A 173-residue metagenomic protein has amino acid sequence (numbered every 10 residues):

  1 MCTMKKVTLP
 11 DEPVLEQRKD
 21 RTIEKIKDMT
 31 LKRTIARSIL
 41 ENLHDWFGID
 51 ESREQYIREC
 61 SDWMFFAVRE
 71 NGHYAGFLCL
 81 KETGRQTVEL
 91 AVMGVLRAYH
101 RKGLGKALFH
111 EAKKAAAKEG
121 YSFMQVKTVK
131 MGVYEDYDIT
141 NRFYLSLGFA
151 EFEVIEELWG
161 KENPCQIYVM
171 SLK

Functional and structural regions predicted by a protein language model:
C2-E51: Short amphipathic alpha-helix that is part of the acyltransferase structural core
A67, H73-K81, T87-G94: Conserved beta-strand in the GNAT
E82-A91, H100, E119-S122, P164: A conserved beta-turn-beta hairpin within the catalytic core of GNAT-like acetyltransferases that forms part
M93-R101, V129-G132: A short, internal acetyl-CoA/4′-phosphopantetheine-binding micro-motif in the GNAT/acyltransferase core
R101-K114, K118, R142: Conserved acetyl-CoA-binding loop-helix of GNAT-fold acetyltransferases
A116-E135: Conserved GNAT acetyl-CoA-binding A-motif
E135-T140, V154-P164: Short glycine/proline-centered loop/turn elements that form peptide/ligand docking sites
Y144, F149: Conserved active-site tyrosine of GNAT-family acetyltransferases
